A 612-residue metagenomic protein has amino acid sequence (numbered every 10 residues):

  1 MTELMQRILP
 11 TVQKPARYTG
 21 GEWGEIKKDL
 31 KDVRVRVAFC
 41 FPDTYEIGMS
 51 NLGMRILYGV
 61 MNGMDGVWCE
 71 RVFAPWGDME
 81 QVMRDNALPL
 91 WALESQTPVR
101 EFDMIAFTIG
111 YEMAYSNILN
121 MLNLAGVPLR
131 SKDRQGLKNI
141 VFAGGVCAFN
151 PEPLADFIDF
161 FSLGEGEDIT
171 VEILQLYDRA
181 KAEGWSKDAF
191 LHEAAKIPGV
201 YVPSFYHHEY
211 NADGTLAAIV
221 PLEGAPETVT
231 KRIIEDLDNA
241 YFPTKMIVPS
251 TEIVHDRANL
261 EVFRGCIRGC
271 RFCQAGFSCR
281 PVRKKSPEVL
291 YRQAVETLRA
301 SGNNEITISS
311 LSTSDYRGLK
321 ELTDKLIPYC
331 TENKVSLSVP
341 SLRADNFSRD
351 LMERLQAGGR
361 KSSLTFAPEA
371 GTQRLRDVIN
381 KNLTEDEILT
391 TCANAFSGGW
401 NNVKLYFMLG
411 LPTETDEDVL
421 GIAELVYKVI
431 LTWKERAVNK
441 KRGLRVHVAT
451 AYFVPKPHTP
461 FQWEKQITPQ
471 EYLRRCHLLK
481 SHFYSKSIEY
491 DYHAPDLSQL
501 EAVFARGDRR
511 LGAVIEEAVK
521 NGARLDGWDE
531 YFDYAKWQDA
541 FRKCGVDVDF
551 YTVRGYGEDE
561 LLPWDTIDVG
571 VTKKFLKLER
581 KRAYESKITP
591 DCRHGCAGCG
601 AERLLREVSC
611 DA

Functional and structural regions predicted by a protein language model:
M1-I26, K31-V33, V37-F39, Y484-A612: Radical SAM enzyme core and accessory elements
I8-A38, Y45-E46, P203, D213-N259 (+2 more regions): N-terminal [4Fe-4S]-dependent radical SAM core
F39-D43, M61, V248-Q274, L298 (+2 more regions): N-terminal pre-triad scaffold of radical SAM enzymes
C40, M113, E296-K404, M408-H447 (+1 more regions): Conserved SAM/AdoMet-binding glycine-rich loop
N51, E252-E288, G595-A612: Canonical Radical SAM [4Fe-4S] cluster-binding loop centered on the CxxxCxxC motif and its immediate flanking residues
G66-D78: A short beta-strand-loop structural module common to alpha/beta enzyme folds
P75-L222, P460-D508, E516-D529: Glycine-rich beta-alpha loop elements in corrinoid/cobalamin-binding modules across cobalamin-dependent enzymes
G77-D78, P153, H207-N211, R317-G318 (+7 more regions): Flexible glycine/acidic-rich beta-alpha junction loops that bind and position SAM and/or redox cofactors in anaerobic
